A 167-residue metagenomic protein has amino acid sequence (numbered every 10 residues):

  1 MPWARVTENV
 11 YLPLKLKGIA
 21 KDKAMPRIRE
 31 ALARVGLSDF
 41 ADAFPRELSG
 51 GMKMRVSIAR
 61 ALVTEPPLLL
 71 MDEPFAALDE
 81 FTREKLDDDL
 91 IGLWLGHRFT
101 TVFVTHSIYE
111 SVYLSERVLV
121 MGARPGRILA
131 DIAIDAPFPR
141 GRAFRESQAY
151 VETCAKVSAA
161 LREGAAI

Functional and structural regions predicted by a protein language model:
A4-Y11: Short coil-to-helix segment of the ABC ATPase nucleotide-binding domain corresponding to the Q-loop/switch region
Y11, K15-F40, G92: Conserved ABC ATPase "signature" region
A43-R46, T64: Conserved signature/switch motifs of ABC ATPase nucleotide-binding domains
I58: Hydrophobic anchor residue at the start of the ABC signature
L69-D72: Catalytic Walker B motif of ABC-type/P-loop ATPase nucleotide-binding domains
R83-H97: Helical segment within the ABC ATPase nucleotide-binding domain
R98-V104: Conserved H-loop
